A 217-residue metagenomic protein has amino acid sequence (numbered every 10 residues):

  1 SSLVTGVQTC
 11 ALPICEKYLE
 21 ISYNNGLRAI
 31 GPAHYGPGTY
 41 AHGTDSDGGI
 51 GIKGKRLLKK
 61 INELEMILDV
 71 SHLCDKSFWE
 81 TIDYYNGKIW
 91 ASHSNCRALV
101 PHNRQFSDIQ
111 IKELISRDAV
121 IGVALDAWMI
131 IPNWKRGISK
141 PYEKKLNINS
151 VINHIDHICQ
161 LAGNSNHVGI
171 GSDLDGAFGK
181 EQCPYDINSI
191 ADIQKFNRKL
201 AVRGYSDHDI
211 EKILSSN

Functional and structural regions predicted by a protein language model:
S1-C10: Single conserved hydrophobic/aromatic residue that forms the stacking wall/gate of nucleotide- or nucleobase-binding
A11-K135, I152-L161, N166-H167, D192-N197 (+1 more regions): Extended, charged catalytic domains and RNA/DNA-binding interfaces, predominantly in divalent-metal-using enzymes
T44-G48, Q182-I187: Short glycine-enriched, charge-decorated loop/helix-capping segments at active-site entrances that position
V100, K140-K144, C183-I187: Second-shell loop/turn segments in exported
A124-L125, G163-D186: Short acidic/histidine-rich active-site segments
K145-I152, I187-I190: Electropositive phosphate-/nucleotide-binding environments in soluble metabolic enzymes
N188-N217: Mid-to-C-terminal alpha-helical segments outside catalytic/metal-binding sites
